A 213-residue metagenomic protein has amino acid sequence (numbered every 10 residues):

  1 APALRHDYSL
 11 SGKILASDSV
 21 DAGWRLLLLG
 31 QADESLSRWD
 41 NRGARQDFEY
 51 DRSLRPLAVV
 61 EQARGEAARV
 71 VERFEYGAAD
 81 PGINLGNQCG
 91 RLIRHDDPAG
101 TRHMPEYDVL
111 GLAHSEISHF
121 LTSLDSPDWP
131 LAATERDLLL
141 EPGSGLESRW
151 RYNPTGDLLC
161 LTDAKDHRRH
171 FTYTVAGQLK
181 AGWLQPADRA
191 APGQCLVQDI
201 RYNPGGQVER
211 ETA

Functional and structural regions predicted by a protein language model:
A1-A213: Beta-strand elements of repeat-based all-beta scaffolds
